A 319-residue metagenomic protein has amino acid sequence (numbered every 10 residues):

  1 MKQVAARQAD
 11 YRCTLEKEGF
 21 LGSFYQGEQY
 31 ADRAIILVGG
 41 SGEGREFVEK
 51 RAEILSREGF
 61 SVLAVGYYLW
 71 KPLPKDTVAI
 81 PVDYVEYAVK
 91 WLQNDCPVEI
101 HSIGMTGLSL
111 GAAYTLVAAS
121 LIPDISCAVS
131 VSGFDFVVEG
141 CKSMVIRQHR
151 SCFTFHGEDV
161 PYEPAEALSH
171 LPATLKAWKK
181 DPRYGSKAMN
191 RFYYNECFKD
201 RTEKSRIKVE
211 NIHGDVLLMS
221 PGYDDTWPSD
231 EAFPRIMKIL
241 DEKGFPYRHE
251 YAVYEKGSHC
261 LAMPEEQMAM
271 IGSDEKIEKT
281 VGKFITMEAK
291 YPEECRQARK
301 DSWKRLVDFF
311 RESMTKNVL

Functional and structural regions predicted by a protein language model:
M1-R33, A298: N-terminal cap/lid segment of alpha/beta-hydrolase-fold proteins
A31-A34, G59-F60, I100-S102, P123-C127 (+2 more regions): Loop/turn elements at helix/coil->beta-strand transitions in domains of secreted/extracellular proteins
A31-R33, L37-P74, D225-D230: Short substrate-entry loop that stabilizes the transition state in hydrolases
G42-F47, Y87-L171, A188-R201, N211 (+1 more regions): Primarily recognizes the serine-hydrolase "nucleophile elbow" in alpha/beta-hydrolase and SGNH/GDSL folds
L63-V65, V131, M219, Y254: The conserved SAM/SAH-binding core of class I Rossmann-like methyltransferase domains, concentrating on the hydrophobic
A165-C260, W303: Serine-hydrolase catalytic core
D241-I285: Catalytic histidine neighborhood in serine/cysteine hydrolases with alpha/beta-hydrolase-type architecture
Q267-L319: Catalytic active-site module of serine/aspartate enzymes centered on a nucleophile-bearing elbow/loop
